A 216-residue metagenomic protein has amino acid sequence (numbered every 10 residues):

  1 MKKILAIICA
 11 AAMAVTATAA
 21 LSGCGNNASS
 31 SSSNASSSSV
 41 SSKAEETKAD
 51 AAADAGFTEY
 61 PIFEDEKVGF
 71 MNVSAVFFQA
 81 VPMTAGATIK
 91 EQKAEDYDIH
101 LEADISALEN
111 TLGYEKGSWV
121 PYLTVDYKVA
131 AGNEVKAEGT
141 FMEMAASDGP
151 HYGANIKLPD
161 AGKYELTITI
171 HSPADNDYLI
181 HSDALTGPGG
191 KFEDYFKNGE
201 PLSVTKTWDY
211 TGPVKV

Functional and structural regions predicted by a protein language model:
M1-S22: Sec-dependent bacterial lipoprotein signal peptides
I7, A20-S42: Bacterial lipoprotein signal-peptidase II cleavage site
K48-T88: A eukaryote-biased signal for short, well-structured alpha-helical docking elements
I99-S118: Short amphipathic, basic-aromatic surface patches that mediate peripheral association with negatively charged
A137-A146: Solvent-exposed serine/threonine-rich low-complexity stretches and specific carbohydrate-binding patches
A146-G153: Aromatic sugar-binding surface patches on proteins that engage polysaccharides or sugar-phosphate polymers
P150, D160-E165: Short tyrosine-centred short linear motifs in exposed loops/low-complexity segments
H171-L185: Short acidic/polar inter-strand loop motif in beta-rich domains
